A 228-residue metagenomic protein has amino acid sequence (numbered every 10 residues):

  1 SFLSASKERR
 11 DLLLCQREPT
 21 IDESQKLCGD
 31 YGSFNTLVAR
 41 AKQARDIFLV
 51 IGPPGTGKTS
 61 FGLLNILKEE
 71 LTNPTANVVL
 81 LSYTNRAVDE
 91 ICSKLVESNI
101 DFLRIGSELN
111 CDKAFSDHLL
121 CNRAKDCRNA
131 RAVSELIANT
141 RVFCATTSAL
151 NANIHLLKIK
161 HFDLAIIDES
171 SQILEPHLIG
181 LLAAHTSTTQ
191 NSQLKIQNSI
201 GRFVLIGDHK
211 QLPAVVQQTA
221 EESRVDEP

Functional and structural regions predicted by a protein language model:
S1-A39, S93-E97, I105, N110-N122 (+1 more regions): Pre-ATPase regulatory/linker segments immediately N-terminal to the P-loop/RecA-like helicase/translocase core
Q25-L49, P53, F61, A145: N-terminal pre-P-loop "Q-motif" helix
L37, V50, G57-I66, A87-I91 (+2 more regions): Extended, hydrophobic alpha-helical segments in both membrane/secreted and soluble proteins
P54-T56, F61-G62, I66-V96, L103-G106: Conserved RecA-like ASCE P-loop NTPase motor core of nucleic-acid helicases/translocases
N73-A76, Y83-T84, S98, S134 (+2 more regions): Conserved helicase motor core of SF1/SF2 NTP-dependent helicases
V88-E90, C111-S116, L212-V216: Switch/connector loops and helix/strand junctions flanking conserved nucleotide-binding motifs in nucleotide-processing
V96-A149: Inter-Walker segment of RecA-like/P-loop motor cores
